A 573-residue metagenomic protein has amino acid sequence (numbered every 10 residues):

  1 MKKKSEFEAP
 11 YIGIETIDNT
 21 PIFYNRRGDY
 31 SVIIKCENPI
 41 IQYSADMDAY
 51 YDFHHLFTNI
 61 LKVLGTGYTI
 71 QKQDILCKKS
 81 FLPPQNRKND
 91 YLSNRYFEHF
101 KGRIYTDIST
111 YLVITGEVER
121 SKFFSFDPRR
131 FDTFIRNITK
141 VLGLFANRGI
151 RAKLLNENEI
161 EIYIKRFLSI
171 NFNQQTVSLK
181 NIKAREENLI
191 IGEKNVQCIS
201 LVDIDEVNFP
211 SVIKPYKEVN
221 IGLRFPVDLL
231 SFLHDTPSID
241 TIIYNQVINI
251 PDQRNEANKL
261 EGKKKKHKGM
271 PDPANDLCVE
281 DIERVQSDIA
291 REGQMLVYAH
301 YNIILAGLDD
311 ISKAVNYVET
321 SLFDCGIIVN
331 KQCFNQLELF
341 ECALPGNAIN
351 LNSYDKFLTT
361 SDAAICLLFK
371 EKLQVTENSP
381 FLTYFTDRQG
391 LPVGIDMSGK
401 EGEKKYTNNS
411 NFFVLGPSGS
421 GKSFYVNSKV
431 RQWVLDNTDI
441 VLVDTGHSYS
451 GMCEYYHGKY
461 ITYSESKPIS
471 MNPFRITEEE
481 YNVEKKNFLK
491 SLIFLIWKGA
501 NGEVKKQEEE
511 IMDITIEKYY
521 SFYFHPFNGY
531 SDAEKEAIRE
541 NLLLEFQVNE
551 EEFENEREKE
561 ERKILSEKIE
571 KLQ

Functional and structural regions predicted by a protein language model:
M1-E371: Extended, folded cores of ATP/NTP-driven motor/assembly subunits in large transport and secretion machines
F23, D46-M47, H54-K62, F381-Y463: Glycine-rich phosphate-binding loop of nucleotide-binding enzymes
S31-I33, G67-T69, S109-Y111, H300-N302 (+5 more regions): Beta-sheet entry/capping signal
I40-A45, Q71-L76, S80-N86, S93 (+3 more regions): Switch/coupling segment of Walker-type NTPase motor domains
Y51, I135, V297, S312 (+6 more regions): Conserved structured core elements
C77-F81, R120-S121, P392-V393, E401-K404 (+6 more regions): Flexible loop/turn segments at secondary-structure boundaries
F100, T106-R129, T133, K140 (+2 more regions): Helical/strand "switch-coupling" subdomains that flank nucleotide/phosphate-binding cores, especially in P-loop NTPases
D362-C366, L373-G390: Pre-P-loop entry segment of helicase/translocase ATPase cores
